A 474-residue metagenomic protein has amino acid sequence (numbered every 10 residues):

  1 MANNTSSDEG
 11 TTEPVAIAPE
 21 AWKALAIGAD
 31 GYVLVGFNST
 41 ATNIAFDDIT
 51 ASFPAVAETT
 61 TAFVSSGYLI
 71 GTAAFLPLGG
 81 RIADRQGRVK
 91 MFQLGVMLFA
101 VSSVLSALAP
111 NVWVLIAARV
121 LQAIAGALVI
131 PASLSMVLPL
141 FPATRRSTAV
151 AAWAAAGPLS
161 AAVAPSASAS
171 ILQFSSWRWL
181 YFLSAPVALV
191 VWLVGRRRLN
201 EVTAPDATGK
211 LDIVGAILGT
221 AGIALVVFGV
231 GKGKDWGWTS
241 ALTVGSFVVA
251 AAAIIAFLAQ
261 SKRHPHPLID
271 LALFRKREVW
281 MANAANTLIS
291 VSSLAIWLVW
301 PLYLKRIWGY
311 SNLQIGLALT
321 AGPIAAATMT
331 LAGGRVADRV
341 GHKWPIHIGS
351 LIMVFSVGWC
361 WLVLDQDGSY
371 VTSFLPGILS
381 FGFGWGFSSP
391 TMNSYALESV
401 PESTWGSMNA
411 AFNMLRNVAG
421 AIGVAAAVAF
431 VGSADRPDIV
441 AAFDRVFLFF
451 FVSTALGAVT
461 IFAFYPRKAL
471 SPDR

Functional and structural regions predicted by a protein language model:
M1-F37: Cytosolic juxtamembrane N-terminal segment immediately preceding the first transmembrane helix of multi-pass
K23-D30, F37, T42-I44, T239-V249 (+2 more regions): 12-transmembrane solute porter fold
A45-F75, L313-A318: Extracellular/periplasmic helix-loop-helix junction of adjacent transmembrane segments in MFS-like secondary
F46, S160-L172, V226, P301 (+1 more regions): Small-residue (Gly/Pro/Ala) motifs that create kinks and tight helix-helix packing interfaces
D48, G80-R81, R85, S170 (+1 more regions): Membrane-interface helix termini in secondary transporters
S66-G80, I130-L134, T320-A332: Central cavity-lining transmembrane alpha-helices of secondary-active solute carriers, predominantly the Major
D84-V214, E402: Helix-loop-helix hairpins in multi-pass membrane proteins, especially solute transporters
Q173-A285, S292, Y310, F450-F451 (+1 more regions): Hydrophobic transmembrane-helix bundles of small-molecule transporters
